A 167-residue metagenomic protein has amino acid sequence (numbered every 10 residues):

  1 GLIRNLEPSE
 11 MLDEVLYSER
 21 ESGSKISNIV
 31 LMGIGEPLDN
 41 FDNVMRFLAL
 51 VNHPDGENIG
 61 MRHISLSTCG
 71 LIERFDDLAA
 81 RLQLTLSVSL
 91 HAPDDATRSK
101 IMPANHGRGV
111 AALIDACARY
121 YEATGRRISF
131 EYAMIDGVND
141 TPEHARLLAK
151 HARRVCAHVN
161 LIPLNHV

Functional and structural regions predicted by a protein language model:
G1-E10: Canonical Radical SAM [4Fe-4S] cluster-binding loop centered on the CxxxCxxC motif and its immediate flanking residues
D13-V167: Conserved AdoMet/S-adenosylmethionine-binding subsite of the radical SAM
